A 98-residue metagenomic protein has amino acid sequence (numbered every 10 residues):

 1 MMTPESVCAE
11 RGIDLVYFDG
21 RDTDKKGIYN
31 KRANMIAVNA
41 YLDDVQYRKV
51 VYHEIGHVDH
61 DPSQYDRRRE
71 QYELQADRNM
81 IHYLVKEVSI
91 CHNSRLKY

Functional and structural regions predicted by a protein language model:
M1-Y98: Active-site hotspot residues in diverse enzymes, especially metal/ion-binding acidic/histidine motifs
